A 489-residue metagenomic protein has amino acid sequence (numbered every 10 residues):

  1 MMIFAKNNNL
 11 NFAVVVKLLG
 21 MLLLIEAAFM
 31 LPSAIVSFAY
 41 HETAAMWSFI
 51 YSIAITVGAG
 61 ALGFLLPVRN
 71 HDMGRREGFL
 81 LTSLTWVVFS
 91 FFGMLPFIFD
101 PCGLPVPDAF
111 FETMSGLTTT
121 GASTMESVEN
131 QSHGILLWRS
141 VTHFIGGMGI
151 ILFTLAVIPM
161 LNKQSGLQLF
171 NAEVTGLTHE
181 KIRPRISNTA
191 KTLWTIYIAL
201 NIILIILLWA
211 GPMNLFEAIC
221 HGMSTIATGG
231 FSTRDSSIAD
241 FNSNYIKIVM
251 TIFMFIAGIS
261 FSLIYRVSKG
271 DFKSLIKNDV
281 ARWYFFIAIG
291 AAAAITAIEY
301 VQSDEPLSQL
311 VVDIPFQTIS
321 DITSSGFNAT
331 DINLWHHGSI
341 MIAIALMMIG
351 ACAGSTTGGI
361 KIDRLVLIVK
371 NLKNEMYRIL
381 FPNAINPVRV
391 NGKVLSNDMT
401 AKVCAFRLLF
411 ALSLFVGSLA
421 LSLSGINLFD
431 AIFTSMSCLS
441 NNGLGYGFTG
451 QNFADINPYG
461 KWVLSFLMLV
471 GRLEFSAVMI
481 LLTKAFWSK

Functional and structural regions predicted by a protein language model:
M1-K489: Membrane-proximal intracellular helices of multi-pass ion channels
